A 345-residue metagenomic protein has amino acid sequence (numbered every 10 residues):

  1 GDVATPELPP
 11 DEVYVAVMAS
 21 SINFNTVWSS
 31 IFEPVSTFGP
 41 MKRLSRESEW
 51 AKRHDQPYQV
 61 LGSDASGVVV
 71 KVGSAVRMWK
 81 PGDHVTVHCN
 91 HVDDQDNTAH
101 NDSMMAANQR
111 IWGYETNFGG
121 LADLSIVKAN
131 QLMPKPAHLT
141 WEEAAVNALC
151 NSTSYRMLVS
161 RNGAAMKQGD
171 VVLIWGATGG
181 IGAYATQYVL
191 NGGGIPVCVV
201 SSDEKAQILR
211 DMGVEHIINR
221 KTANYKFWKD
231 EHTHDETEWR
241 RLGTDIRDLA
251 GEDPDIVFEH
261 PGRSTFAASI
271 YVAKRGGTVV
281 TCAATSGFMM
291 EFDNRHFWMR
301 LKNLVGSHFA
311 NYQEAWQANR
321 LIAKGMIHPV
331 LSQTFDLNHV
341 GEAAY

Functional and structural regions predicted by a protein language model:
A4-S21, V35-D96, P136-H138: Glycine-rich beta-strand-centered segment in the early N-terminal region that forms part of a ligand/cofactor-binding
A51-D55, S63, H91-G176: NAD(P)H dinucleotide-binding glycine-rich loop of Rossmann-like/cofactor-binding domains, especially the beta1-alpha1
T153, G180-I181, S264: Hydrophobic/small residue at the entry helix of a nucleotide-binding pocket
K167, A273-K274: Helix-to-beta-strand junctions that scaffold the AdoMet/dcAdoMet cofactor pocket in Class I SAM-dependent enzymes
I174, L190-S264: Adenosine-nucleotide cofactor-binding segment
T178, T186: N-terminal Rossmann NAD(P)H-binding glycine-rich loop of SDR-like oxidoreductase domains
A267-Y271, Y312-Y345: C-terminal hydrophobic helical "lid"/dimerization subdomain of Rossmann-like NAD(P)H-dependent oxidoreductases
A284-R300, A315: Rossmann-fold NAD(P)-binding glycine/threonine-rich loop
